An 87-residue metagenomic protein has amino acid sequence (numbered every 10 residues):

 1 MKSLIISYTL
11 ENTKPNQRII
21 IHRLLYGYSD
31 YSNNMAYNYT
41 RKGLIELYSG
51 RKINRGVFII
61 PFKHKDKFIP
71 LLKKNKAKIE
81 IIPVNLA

Functional and structural regions predicted by a protein language model:
M1-K14, I19-Y26: Short glycine-/aliphatic-rich beta-strand segments at the starts of folded cytosolic domains
N12-P15, K65-K67, L86: Generic "edge-of-domain/loop-turn" microfeature
S29-A77: Short, intrinsically disordered low-complexity segments
E80-A87: Terminal, non-globular segments
